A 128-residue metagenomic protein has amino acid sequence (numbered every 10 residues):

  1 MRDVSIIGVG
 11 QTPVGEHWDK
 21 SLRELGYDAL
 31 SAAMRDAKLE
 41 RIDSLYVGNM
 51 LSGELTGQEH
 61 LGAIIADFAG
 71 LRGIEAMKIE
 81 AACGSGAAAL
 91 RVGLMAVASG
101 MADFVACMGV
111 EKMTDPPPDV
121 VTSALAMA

Functional and structural regions predicted by a protein language model:
R2, K20-Y27, R41-Y46, S52-G53 (+1 more regions): Metallocofactor- and cofactor-centric catalytic cores in central/energy metabolism, strongly enriched
R2-S5, H17, S52-F104, M108 (+2 more regions): Conserved catalytic cysteine-centered active-site region of acyl-thioester-dependent Claisen-condensing enzymes
I6-G10, H17, G26-A33: N-terminal signal-anchor module of multipass membrane proteins
E24-A29, A88-V92: Short amphipathic alpha-helical face segments that pack within enzyme cores and frequently flank/anchor catalytic
L30-M34, A63-A66: Short, well-ordered amphipathic alpha-helices
S31-D43: Phosphate/pyrophosphate-binding loops at sites that engage ATP/ADP/AMP, CoA/4′-phosphopantetheine, polyphosphate
